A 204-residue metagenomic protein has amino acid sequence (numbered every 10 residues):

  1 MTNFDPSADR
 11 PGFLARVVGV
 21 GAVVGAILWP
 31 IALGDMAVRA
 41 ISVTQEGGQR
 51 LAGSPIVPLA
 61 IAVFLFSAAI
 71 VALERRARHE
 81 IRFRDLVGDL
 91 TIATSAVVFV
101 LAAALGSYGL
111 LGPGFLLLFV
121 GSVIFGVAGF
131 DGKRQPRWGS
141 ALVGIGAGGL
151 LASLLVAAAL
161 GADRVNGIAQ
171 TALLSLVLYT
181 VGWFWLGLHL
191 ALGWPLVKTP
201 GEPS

Functional and structural regions predicted by a protein language model:
T2-S204: Hydrophobic, aromatic-enriched alpha-helical segments typical of multi-pass transmembrane helices
